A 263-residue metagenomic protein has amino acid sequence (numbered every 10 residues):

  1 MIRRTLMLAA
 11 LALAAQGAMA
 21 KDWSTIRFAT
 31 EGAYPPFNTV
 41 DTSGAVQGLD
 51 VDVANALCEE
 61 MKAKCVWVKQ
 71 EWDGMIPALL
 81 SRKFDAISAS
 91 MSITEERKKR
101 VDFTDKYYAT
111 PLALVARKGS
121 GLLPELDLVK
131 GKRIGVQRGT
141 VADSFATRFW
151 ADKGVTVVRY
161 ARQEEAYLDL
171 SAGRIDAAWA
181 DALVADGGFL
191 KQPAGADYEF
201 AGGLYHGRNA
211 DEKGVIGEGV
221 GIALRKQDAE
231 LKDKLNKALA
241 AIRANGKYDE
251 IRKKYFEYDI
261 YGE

Functional and structural regions predicted by a protein language model:
A14-A20: Sec/Tat signal peptide C-region and signal peptidase I cleavage site
K21-S90, K99, N245, K254 (+1 more regions): Extracytoplasmic small-molecule ligand-binding "clamshell" domains of the periplasmic binding protein/Venus flytrap
G32, A109-A116, A194-N236, F256-E263: Periplasmic-binding protein-like
G32-P35, V46-E59, A113-Q163, A182-V184: Bilobed "Venus flytrap"/periplasmic-binding protein-like clamshell domains and structurally analogous long
V51-D52, W67-P77, G121-L122, V157-A172: Short helix-initiation/N-cap motifs at beta->coil->alpha
N55, E59, K64-L128, A196-V215: Acidic, polar ligand-binding/catalytic clefts
K62-K64, L80-A89, R133, V155 (+2 more regions): Alpha-to-beta junction loops
K64, V141-V158, D197-E199, D233-E263: Ligand-binding clefts/hinges and TM-proximal coupling segments of bilobed small-molecule sensing domains
